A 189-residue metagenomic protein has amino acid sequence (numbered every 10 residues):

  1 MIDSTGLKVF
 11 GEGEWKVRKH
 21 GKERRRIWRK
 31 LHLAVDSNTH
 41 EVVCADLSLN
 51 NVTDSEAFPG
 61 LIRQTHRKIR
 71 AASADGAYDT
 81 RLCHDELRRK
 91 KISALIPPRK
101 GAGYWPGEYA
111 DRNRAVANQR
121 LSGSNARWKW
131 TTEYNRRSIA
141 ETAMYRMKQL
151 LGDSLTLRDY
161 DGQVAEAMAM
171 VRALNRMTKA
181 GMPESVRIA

Functional and structural regions predicted by a protein language model:
M1-K19, E23, V35-S37, K90-I92 (+1 more regions): Active-site- or DNA-interface-adjacent structural scaffold in DNA-acting proteins
D3, L33, H40, F58 (+5 more regions): Mobile genetic element proteins and their domesticated derivatives, centered on retroelements and DNA transposons
R24-K30: Short, flexible loop/turn motifs enriched in small residues
R25, A45-R67, A71: Active-site beta-loop-alpha junctions of metal-dependent nucleic acid enzymes, especially the RNase H-like/DDE
K30, K68-I69, K91: A general structural motif
H32-N50: A short, conserved beta-strand element enriched in hydrophobic/aromatic residues
G76-Q149, L157: Helix-centered, glycine/charged polyanion-binding patches within enzymatic domains that contact phosphate-containing
A126-A189: Basic, amphipathic alpha-helical segments enriched in Lys/Arg and hydrophobic/aromatic residues
